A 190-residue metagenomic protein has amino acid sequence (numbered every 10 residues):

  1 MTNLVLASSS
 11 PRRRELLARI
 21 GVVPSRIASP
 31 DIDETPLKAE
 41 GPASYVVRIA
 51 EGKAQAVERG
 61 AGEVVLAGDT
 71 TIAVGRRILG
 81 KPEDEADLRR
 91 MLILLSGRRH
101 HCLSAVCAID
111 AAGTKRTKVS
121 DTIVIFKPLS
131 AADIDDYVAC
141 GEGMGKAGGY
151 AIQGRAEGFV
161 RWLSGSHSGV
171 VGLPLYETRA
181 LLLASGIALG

Functional and structural regions predicted by a protein language model:
M1-V22: N-terminal beta1-alpha1 ligand-phosphate binding loop
T2-V5, E40-G190: Anionic-ligand binding patches
S9, P30, A111: Cofactor-binding loop segments of dinucleotide-utilizing enzymes, especially the Rossmann-like FAD- and NAD(P)+-binding
L16-R19, L37, E58-G60: Short loop/helix-cap segments at secondary-structure boundaries that form the rim of catalytic
V22-V23, D33, R98, C140: A short linear boundary/processing microfeature
P24-A39, K115-D121: Short glycine-rich, Thr/Ser-proximal phosphate-binding strand/loop in the N-terminal lobe of ATP-dependent enzymes
